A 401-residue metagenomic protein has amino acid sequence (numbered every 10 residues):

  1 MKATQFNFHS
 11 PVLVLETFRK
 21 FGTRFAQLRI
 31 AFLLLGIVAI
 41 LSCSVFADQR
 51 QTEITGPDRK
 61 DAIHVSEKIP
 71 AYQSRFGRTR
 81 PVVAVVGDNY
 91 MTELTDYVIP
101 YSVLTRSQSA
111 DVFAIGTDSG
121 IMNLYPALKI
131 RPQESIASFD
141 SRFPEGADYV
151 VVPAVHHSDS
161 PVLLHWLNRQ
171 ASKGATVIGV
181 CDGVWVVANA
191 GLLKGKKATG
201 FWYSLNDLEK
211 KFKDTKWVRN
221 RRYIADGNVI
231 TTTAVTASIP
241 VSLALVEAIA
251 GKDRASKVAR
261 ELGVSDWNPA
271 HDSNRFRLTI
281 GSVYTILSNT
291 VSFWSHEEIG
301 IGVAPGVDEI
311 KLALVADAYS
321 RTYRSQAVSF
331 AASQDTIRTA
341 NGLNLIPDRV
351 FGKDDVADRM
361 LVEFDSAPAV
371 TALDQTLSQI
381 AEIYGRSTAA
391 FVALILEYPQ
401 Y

Functional and structural regions predicted by a protein language model:
M1-A26: N-terminal secretory signal peptides that target proteins for export/translocation
A31-L41: Bacterial N-terminal signal peptides
S44-V177, W185-N189, R219, P240-Y401: Extended, subdomain-level signal for the structured scaffold at the beginning of enzyme domains
N89, K197, G227, T231-A234 (+1 more regions): Glycine- and other small-residue-rich loops at beta-strand/loop junctions that grip anionic moieties
C181: Aromatic-residue-lined binding/catalytic grooves and analogous aromatic/hydrophobic interfacial grooves in multimeric
K194-N220: A conserved active-site-flanking secondary-structure segment within enzyme catalytic domains
W217-I230, G263-V264: Conserved Rossmann-fold dehydrogenase catalytic segment
D226-V229, A234-V246: Loop-centered beta-sheet repeat module
